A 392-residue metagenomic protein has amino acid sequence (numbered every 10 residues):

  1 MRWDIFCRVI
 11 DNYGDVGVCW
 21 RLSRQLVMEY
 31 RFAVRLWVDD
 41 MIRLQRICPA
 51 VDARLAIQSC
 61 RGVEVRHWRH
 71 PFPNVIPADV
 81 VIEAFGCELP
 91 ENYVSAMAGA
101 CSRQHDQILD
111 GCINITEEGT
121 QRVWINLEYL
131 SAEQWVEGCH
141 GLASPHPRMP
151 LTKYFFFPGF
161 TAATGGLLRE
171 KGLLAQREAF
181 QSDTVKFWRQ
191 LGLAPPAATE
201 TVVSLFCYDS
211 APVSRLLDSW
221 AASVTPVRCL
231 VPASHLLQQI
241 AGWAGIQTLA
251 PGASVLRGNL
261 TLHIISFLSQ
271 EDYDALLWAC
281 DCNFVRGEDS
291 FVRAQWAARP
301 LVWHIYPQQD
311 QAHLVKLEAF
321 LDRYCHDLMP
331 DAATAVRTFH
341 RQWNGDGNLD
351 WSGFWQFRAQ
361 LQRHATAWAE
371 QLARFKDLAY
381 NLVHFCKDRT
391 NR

Functional and structural regions predicted by a protein language model:
M1-D4: Extreme N-terminal starter segment of soluble prokaryotic enzymes
F6-P150, S234: Active-site and donor-binding regions of nucleotide-sugar-utilizing enzymes
R24, F267-K316: A donor-sugar binding/catalytic signature common to diverse glycosyltransferases and related nucleotide-sugar
Q25, R215-P226: Short hydrophobic signal-anchor/transmembrane segments that target glycosyltransferases and glycosylation machinery
L127-S214: A nucleotide-sugar donor-handling region in carbohydrate enzymes
T225-S266: Catalytic donor nucleotide-activated moiety binding site of glycosyltransferases and closely related
P300-G345: Nucleotide-sugar donor-binding patch of glycosyltransferase catalytic domains
H326-R392: C-terminal amphipathic helix plus adjacent low-complexity, charged tail appended to glycosyltransferase catalytic
